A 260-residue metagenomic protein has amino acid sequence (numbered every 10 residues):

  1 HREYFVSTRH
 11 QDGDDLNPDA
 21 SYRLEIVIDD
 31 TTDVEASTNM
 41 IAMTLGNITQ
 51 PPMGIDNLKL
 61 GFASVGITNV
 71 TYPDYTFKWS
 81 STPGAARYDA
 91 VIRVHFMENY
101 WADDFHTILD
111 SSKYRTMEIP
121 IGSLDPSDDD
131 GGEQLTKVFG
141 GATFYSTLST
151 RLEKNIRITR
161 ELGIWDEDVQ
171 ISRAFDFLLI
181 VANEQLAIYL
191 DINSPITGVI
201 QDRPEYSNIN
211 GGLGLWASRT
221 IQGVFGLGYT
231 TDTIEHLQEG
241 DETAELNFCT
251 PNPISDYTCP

Functional and structural regions predicted by a protein language model:
H1-P260: A sequence/structural signal for flexible, mid-protein segments enriched in small/helix-disrupting residues
